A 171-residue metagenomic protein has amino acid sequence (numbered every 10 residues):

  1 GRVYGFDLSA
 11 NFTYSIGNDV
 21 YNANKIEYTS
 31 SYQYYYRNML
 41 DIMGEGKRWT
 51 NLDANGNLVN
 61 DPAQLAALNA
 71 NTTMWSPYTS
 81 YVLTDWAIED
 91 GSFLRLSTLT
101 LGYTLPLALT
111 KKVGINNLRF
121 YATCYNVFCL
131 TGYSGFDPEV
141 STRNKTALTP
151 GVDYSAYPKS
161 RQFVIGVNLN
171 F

Functional and structural regions predicted by a protein language model:
V3-G5, I115-N117, S160-Q162: Strand-connecting loop/turn motifs
G5-S9, A108-L109: Repeated loop/turn-to-beta-strand initiation elements of outer-membrane beta-barrel proteins
D7-I88, P138-T149: Surface-exposed, extracytoplasmic segments of Gram-negative outer-membrane nutrient-acquisition systems
L8-A10, L118-A122, I165: Transmembrane beta-strands of outer-membrane beta-barrel proteins
T13-S15, T123-V127, N170: Outer-membrane beta-barrel pore domains and translocons
T98-G102, V164-G166: Membrane-embedded beta-strand positions in outer-membrane beta-barrel channels/transporters
L107-F120: Short loop/turn motifs that connect adjacent beta-strands in outer-membrane beta-barrel proteins
K159-F171: Outer-membrane beta-barrel "beta-signal"
